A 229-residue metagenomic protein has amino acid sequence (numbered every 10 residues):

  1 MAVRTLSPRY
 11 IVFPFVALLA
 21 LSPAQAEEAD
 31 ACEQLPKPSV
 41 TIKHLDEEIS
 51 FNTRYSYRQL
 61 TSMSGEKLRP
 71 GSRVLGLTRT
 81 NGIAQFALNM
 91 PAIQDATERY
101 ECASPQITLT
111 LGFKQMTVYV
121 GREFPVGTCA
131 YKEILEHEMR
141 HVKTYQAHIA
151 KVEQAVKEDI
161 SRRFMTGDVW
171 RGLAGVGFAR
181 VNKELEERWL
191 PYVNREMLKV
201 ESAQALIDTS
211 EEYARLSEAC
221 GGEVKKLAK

Functional and structural regions predicted by a protein language model:
A2-V12: Bacterial N-terminal signal peptides that target proteins for export
I11-A20: Bacterial N-terminal signal peptides
S22-E28: Sec/Tat signal peptide C-region and signal peptidase I cleavage site
E28-P36, I42: Charge-rich, low-complexity N-terminal segments
S39-K43, E47-T110, T117-R122, R162-K229: Metalloprotease/metallohydrolase-associated module, dominated by Zn2+-dependent proteases
T128-E133, V142: Active-site alpha-helix of zinc metalloproteases
M139-V156: Catalytic Zn2+-binding segment of zinc metalloproteases
